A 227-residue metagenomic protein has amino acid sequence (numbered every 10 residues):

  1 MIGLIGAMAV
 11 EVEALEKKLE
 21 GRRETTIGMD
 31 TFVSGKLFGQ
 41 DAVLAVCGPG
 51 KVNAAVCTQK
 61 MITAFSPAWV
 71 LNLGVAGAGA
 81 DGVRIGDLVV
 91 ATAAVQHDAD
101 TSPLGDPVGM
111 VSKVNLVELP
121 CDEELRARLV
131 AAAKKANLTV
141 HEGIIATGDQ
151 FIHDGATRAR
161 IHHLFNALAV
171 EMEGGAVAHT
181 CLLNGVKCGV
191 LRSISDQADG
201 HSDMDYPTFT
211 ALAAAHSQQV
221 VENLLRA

Functional and structural regions predicted by a protein language model:
M1-F65: N-terminal short beta-loop-beta anion/metal-coordinating cradle
K18, E124-T139, T180, H216-A227: Generic non-transmembrane alpha-helical segments
K60-A64, A78, G82-V83, H179-K187: Alpha-helix C-terminal capping segments
S66-L71: Proline-aspartate-enriched helix->loop->beta-strand connector
G79-F165: Mid-sequence, gly/pro-rich, charge-dense loop/helix-turn segments that line enzyme active sites
F151-D199: A C-terminal functional module that forms or caps the active site or interfaces directly with catalytic machinery
A198-A227: His/Asp/Glu-rich mid-to-C-terminal helical/loop segments that flank catalytic regions of hydrolases
